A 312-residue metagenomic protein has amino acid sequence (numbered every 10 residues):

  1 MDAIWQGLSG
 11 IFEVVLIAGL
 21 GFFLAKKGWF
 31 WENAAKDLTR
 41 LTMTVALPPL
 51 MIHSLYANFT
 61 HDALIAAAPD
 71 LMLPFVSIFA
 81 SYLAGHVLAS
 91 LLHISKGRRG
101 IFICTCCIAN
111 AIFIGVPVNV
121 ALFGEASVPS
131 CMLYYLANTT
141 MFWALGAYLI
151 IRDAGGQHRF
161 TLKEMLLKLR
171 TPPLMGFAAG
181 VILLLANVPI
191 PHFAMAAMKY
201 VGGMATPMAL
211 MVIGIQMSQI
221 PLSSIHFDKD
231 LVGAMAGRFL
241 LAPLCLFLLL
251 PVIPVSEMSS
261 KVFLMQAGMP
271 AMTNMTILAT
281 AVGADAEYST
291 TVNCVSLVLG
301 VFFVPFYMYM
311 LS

Functional and structural regions predicted by a protein language model:
M1-S312: Alpha-helical transmembrane segments of multi-pass small-molecule/ion transporters
